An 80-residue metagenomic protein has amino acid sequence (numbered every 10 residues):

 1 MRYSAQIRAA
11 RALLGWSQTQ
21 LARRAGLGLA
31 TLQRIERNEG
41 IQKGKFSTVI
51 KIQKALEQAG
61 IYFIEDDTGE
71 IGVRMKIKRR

Functional and structural regions predicted by a protein language model:
M1-R2: A detector for short, charged/polar N-terminal pre-domain segments
I7-Q20: Short basic helix-loop element that most often maps to the first helix and adjoining turn of HTH DNA-binding modules
A12, G26, R37: Residue-level detection of the helix-turn-helix DNA-binding "recognition helix"
S17-R34: Short alpha-helical DNA-recognition segment
E36-V49: Short, charge-rich, low-complexity interaction segments located in flexible loops at or near secondary-structure
F46-F63: DNA major-groove recognition helix of helix-turn-helix/homeodomain DNA-binding modules
I61-R80: Helix-turn-helix/homeodomain-like alpha-helical modules used for DNA recognition and transcription-factor dimerization
